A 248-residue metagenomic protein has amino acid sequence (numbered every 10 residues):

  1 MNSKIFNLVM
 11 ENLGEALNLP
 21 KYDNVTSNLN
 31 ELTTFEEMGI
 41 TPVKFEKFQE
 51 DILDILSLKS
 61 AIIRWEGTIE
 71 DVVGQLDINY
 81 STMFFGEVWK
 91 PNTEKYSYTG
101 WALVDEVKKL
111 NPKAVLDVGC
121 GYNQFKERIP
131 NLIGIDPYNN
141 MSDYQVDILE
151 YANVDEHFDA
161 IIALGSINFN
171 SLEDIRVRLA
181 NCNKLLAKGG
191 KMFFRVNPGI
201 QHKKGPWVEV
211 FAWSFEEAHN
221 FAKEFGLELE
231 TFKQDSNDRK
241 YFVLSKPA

Functional and structural regions predicted by a protein language model:
N2-A152, K191-A248: Class I (Rossmann-like) S-adenosyl-L-methionine-dependent methyltransferase catalytic domain, capturing the SAM-binding
L149-I161: A short acidic, Gly/Pro-enriched loop at the edge of an enzyme's catalytic core that lines a small-molecule cofactor
A160-E173: A short SAM/SAH-binding and catalytic strip from SAM-dependent methyltransferases
L164, L186-G190, L227: A short, hydrophobic secondary-structure junction motif
L172-R176, A212: Non-membrane alpha-helical structural segments and their capping/turn regions in soluble enzymes
R176-K188: A short glycine-rich, Lys/Arg-flanked "PGG" loop and its adjoining helix->strand segment in the class I
